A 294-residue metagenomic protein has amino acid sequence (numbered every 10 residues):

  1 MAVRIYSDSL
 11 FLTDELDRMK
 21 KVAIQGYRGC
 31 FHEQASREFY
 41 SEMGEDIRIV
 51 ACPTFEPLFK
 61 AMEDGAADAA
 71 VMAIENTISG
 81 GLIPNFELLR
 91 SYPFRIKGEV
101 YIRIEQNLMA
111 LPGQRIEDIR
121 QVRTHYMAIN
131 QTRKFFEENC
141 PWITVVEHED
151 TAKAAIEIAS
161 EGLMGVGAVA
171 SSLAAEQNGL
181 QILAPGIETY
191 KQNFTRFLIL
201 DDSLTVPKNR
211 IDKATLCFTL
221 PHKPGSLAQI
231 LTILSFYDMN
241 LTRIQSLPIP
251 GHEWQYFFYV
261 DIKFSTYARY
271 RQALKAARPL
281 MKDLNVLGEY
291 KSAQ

Functional and structural regions predicted by a protein language model:
A2-Q294: Domain-level signature for soluble enzymes in the chorismate/prephenate branch of the shikimate pathway
